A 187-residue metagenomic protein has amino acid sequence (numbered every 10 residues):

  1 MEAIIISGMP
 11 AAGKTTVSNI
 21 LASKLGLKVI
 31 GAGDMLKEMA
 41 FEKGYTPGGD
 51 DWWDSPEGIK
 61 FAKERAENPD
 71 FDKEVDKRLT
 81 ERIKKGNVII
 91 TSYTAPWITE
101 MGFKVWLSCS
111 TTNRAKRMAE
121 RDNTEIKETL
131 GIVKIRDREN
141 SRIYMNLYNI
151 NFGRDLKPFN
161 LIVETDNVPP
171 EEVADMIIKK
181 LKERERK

Functional and structural regions predicted by a protein language model:
M1-F61, E81-K85, F103, P158-I162 (+1 more regions): Glycine-rich phosphate-binding loop of ATP-dependent small-molecule kinases
S7, T91, S108: Short beta-strand segments
M35-I98, T112, N123-T124, R138: ATP-dependent small-molecule kinase phosphotransfer cores that center on conserved nucleotide phosphate-binding segments
A95-G102, R154-K157: Short loop/helix-cap segments at secondary-structure boundaries that form the rim of catalytic
E100-R136: Conserved phosphate-donor/acceptor-positioning beta-strand/loop module used by diverse small-molecule
I126-M176: Small-molecule kinase domains that catalyze NTP-dependent phosphoryl transfer to phosphate-bearing small molecules
